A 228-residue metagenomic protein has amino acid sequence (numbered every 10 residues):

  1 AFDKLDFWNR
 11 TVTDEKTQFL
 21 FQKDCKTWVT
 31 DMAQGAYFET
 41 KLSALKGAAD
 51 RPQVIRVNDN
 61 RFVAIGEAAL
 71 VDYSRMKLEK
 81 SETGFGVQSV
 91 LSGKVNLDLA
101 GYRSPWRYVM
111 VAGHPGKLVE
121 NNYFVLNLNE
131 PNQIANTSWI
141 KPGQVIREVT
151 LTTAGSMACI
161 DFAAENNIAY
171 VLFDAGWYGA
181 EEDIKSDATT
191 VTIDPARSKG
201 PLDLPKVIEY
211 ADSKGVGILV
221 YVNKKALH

Functional and structural regions predicted by a protein language model:
A1-N132: N-terminal accessory beta-strand-rich subdomains and adjacent acidic, glycine-rich linkers that precede catalytic cores
F7-N9, K94-D98, I134, S156-C159 (+2 more regions): Short, flexible coil/linker segments at or flanking structured domains
W28-A33, S138-P142, G176-A180: Short C-terminal domain-edge/linker segments immediately following a structured domain
T83-F85, S138, S186, I193: Amphipathic, alpha-helical segments enriched in basic
G86-K94, L126-I146, R197-V207: Short, charge-rich amphipathic segments
L99-Y170, D174: An acidic-aromatic substrate-binding cleft motif
I146-H228: Aromatic-lined carbohydrate-binding/catalytic grooves of carbohydrate-active enzymes
